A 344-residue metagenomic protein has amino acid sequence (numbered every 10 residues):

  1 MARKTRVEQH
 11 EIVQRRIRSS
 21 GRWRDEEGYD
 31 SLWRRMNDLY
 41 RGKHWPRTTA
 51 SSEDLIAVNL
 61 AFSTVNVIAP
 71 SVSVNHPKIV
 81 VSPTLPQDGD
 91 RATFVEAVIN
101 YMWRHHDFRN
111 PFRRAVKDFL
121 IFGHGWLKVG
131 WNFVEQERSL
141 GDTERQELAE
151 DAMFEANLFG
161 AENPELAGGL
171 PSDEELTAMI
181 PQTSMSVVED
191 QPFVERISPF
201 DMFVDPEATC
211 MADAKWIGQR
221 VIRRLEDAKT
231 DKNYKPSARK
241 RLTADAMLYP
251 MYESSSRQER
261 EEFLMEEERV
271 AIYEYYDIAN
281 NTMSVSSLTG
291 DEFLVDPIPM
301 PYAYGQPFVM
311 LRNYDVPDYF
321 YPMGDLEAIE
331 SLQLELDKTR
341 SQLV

Functional and structural regions predicted by a protein language model:
M1-V344: Extended alpha-helical, oligomerization-prone segments that build pores/tubes and scaffolds
